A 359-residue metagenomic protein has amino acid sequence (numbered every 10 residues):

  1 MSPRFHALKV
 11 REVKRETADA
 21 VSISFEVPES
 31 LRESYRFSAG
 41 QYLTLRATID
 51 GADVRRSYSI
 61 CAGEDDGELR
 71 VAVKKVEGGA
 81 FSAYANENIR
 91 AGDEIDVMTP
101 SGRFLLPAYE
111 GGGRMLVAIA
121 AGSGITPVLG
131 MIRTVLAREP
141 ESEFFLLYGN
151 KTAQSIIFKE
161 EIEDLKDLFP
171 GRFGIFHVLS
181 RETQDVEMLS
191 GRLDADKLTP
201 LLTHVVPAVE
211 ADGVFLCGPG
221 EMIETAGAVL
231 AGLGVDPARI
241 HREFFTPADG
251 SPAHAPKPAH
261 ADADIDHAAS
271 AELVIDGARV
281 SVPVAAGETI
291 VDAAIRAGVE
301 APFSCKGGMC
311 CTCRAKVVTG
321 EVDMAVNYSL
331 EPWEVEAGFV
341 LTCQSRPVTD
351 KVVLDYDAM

Functional and structural regions predicted by a protein language model:
M1-E94, M98, G111-R114, S142 (+3 more regions): Ferredoxin-reductase
M1-R11, R15, D19-V21, E29-L31 (+5 more regions): Iron-sulfur (Fe-S) cluster-binding modules
Y42, E68, D93-E94, T289 (+3 more regions): Residue-level marker of beta-strand positions
E64-G67, Y109-R114, E139, P347-Y356: Ligand-binding loop in jelly-roll beta-barrel domains
A83-A263, H267-E272: FNR/FR-type flavoprotein reductase catalytic core
D266-M309: C-terminal accessory/binding modules appended to enzymatic or scaffolding proteins
V280, A293-A297, P302, T312-M359: Iron-sulfur (Fe-S) cluster-binding segments and ferredoxin-like electron-carrier domains, especially [2Fe-2S]
